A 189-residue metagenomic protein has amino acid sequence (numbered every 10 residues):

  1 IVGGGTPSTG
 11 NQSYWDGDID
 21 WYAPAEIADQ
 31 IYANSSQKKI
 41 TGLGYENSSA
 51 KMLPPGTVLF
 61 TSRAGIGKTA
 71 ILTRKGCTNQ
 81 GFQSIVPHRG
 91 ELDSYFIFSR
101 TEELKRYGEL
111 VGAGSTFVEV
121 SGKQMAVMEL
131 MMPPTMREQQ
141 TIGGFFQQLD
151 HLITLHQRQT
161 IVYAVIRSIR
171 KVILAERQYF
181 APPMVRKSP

Functional and structural regions predicted by a protein language model:
I1-P189: Feature detects amphipathic, helix-rich regulatory segments
